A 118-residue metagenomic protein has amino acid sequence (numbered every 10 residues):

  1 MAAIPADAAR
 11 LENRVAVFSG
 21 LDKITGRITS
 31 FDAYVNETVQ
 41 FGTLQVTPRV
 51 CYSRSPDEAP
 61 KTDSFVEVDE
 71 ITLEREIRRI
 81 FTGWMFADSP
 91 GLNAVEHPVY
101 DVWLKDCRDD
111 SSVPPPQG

Functional and structural regions predicted by a protein language model:
I4-G118: N- and C-terminal low-complexity/disordered segments
